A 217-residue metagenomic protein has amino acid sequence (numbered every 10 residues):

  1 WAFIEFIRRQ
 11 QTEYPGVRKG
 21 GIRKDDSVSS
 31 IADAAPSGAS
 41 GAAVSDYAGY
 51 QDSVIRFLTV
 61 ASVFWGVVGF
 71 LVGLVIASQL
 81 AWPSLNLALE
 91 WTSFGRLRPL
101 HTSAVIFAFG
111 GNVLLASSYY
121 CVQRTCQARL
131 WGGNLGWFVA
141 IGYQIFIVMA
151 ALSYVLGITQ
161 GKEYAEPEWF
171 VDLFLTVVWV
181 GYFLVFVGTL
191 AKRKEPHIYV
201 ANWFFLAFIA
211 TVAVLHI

Functional and structural regions predicted by a protein language model:
W1-Q10, R56-I158, W169-L190, N202-I217: Hydrophobic cores of alpha-helical transmembrane segments in multi-pass integral membrane proteins
W1-T59, S84-W91: Extramembrane terminal tails and long inter-domain/linker segments of multi-pass membrane proteins
E13, D46-G49, L114, G181 (+1 more regions): Intrinsically disordered, low-complexity N-terminal regions enriched in serine/proline/glycine with scattered basic
G161-A165: Extended, aromatic/histidine-rich regions of cofactor-dependent oxidoreductases associated with respiratory
T189-H197: Inter-helical turn/loop segments and adjacent helix faces that build the functional surface of alpha-helical bundle
